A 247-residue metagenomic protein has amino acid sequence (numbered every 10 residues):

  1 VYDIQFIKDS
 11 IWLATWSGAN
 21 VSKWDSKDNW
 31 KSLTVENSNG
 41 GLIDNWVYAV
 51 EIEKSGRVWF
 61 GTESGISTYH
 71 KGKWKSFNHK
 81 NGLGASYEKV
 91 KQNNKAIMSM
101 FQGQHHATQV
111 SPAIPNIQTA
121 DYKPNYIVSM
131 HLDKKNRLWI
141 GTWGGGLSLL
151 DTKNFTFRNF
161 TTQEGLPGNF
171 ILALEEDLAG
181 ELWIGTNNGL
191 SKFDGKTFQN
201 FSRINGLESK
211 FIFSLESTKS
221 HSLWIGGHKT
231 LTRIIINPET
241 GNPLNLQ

Functional and structural regions predicted by a protein language model:
V1-Q247: Carboxylate-rich, polar loop motifs that coordinate divalent cations or form catalytic acidic clusters
